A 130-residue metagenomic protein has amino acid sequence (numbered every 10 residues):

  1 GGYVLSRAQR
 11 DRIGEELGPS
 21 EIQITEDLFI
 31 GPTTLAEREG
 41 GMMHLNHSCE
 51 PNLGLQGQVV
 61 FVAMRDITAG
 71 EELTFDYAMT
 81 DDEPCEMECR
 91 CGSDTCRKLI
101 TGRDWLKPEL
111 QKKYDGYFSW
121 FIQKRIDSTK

Functional and structural regions predicted by a protein language model:
G1-L53: Catalytic cores of histone-lysine modification enzymes
H47-K130: C-terminal SET catalytic tail plus cysteine-rich post-SET Zn-binding segment of SAM-dependent SET-domain
